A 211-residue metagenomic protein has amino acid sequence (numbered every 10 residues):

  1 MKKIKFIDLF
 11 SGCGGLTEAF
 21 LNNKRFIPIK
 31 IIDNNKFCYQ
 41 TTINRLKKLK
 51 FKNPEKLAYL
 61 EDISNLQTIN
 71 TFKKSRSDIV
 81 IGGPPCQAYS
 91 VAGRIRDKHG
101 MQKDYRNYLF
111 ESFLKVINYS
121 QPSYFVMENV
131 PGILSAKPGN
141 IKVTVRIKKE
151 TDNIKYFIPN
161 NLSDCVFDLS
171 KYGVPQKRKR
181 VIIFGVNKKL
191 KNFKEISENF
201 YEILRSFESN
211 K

Functional and structural regions predicted by a protein language model:
K2-Q121, P131-T144: Core alpha/beta nucleotide-donor-binding catalytic domains of modification enzymes
I69-S77, Y89-K211: Class I S-adenosyl-L-methionine
